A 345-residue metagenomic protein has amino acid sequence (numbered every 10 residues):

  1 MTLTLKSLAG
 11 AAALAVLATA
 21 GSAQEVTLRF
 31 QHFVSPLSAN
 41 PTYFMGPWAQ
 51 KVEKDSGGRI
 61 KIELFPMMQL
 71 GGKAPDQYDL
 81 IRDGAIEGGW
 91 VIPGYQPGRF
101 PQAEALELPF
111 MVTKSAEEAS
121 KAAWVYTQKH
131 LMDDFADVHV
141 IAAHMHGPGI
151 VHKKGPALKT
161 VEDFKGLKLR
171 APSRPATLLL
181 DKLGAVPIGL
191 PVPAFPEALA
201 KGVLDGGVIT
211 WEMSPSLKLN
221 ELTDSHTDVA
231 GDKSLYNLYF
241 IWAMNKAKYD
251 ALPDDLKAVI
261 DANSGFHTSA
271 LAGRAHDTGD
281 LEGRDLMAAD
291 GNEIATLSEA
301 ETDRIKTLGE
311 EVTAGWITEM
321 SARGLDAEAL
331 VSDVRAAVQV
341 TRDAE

Functional and structural regions predicted by a protein language model:
M1-A9: Bacterial N-terminal signal peptides that target proteins for export
G10-A12, Q24-E117, D133-E345: N-terminal secretory/targeting leader peptides
V16-A23: Sec/Tat signal peptide C-region and signal peptidase I cleavage site
S120-A136: Hinge/lid segment of periplasmic solute-binding proteins
